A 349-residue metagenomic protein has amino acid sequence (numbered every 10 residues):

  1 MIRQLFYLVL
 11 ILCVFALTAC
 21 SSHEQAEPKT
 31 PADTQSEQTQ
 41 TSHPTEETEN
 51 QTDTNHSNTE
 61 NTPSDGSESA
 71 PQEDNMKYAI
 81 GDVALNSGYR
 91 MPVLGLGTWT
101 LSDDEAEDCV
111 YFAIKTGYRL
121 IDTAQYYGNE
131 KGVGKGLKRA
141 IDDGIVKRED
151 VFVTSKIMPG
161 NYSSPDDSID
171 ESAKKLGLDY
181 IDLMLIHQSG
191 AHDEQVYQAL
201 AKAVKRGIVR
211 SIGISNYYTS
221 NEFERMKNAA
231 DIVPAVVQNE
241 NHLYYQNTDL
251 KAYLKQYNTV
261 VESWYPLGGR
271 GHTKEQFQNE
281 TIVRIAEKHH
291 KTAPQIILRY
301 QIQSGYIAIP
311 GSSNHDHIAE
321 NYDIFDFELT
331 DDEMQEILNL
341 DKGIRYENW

Functional and structural regions predicted by a protein language model:
M1-F6: Positively charged n-region of N-terminal signal peptides that target proteins for export
L17-A19: C-terminal motif of bacterial Sec signal peptides marking the signal peptidase cleavage site
S21-P28: Bacterial lipoprotein signal-peptidase II cleavage site
K29-E68, M76: Post-signal peptide N-terminal segment of mature Sec-exported envelope proteins
H56, N61-E149, L267-G268: N-terminal binding-site loop/beta-alpha segment at the start of enzyme catalytic domains that lines or forms
L101-I114, N161-L176, Q195, S220-E224 (+1 more regions): Short, acidic/polar
K147-N161, D182-S189, N216, N241: A short, structured active-site edge motif that brings together acidic residues
Q188-W349: Beta/alpha (TIM)-barrel catalytic core signal, keyed to glycine-rich beta->alpha loops juxtaposed to Asp/Glu that bind
